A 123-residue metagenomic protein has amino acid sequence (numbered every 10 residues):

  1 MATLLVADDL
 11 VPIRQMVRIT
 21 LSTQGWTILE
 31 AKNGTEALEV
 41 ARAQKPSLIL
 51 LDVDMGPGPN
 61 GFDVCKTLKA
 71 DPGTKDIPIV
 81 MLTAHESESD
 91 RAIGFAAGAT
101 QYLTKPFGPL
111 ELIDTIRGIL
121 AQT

Functional and structural regions predicted by a protein language model:
Q15-T23: Charged docking surfaces used in two-component/phosphorelay signaling
G25-K32, V40: Short hydrophobic/Thr-rich beta-strand motif most characteristic of the beta2 strand and flanking loop of CheY-like
E39, F62-K75: Short amphipathic alpha-helix used as the core "switch/output" element in two-component signaling
Q44-L50, M55: Active-site beta3 strand of CheY-like receiver
K45-S47, G73-P78: His-Asp phosphorelay/catalytic-motif detector in bacterial-type signaling
P59, D63, E86-L103, D114: Alpha4 helix (beta4-alpha4-beta5 surface) of REC/receiver domains from two-component response regulators
F107-I116: C-terminal output helix
